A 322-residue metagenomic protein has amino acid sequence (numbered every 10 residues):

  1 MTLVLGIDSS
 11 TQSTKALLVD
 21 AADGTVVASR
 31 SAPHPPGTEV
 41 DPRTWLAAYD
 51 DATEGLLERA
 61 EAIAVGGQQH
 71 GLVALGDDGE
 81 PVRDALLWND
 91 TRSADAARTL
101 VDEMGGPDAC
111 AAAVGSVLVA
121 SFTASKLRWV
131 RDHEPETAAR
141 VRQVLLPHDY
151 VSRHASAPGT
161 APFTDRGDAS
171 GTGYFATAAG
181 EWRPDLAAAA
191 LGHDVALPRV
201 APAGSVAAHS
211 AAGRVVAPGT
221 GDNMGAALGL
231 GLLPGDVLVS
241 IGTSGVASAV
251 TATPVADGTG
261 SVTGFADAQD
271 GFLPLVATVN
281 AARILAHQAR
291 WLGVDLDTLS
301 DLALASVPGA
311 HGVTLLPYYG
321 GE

Functional and structural regions predicted by a protein language model:
M1-D84, A112, A212-P218: N-terminal glycine/serine-rich phosphate-binding loop of ATP-dependent small-molecule kinases, especially carbohydrate
L5-G6, A94, V101-V114, F122 (+3 more regions): Active-site core segments that coordinate phosphate-bearing ligands/cofactors across diverse enzyme families
S10, P36, Q69, G76 (+7 more regions): Acidic, glycine-rich active-site loops and adjacent beta-strand->loop/helix elements that engage anionic groups
G24, I63, D90, V130 (+1 more regions): Residue-level signal for inorganic ion chemistry
R30-H34, A201-A211, G320-E322: Short, intrinsically disordered, charge-balanced linker/junction segments flanking boundaries in proteins
E39, A96-T99, Y174, S210: Short, charged, surface-exposed secondary-structure boundary motifs
Y49-A62, H133-A138, P184-D194: Phosphate/pyrophosphate-binding loops at sites that engage ATP/ADP/AMP, CoA/4′-phosphopantetheine, polyphosphate
L57-N89, A113-T123, H148, S152-A176 (+2 more regions): Short beta-strand-loop/turn "lid" adjacent to the catalytic site in phosphate-handling enzymes
